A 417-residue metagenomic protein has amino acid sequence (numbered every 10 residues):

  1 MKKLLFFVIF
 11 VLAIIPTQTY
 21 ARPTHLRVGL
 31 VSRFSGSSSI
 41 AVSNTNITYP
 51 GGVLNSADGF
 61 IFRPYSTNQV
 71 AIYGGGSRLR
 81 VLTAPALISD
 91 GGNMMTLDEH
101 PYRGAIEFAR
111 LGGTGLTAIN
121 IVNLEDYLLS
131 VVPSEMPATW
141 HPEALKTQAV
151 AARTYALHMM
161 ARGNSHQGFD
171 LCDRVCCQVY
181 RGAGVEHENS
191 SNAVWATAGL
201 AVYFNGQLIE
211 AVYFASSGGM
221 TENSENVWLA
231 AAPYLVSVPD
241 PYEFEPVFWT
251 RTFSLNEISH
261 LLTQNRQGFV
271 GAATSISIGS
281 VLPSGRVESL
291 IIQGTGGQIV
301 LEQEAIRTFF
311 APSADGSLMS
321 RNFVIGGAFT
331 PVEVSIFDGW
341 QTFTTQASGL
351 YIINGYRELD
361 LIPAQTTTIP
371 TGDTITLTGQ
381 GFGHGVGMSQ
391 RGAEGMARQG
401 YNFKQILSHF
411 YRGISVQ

Functional and structural regions predicted by a protein language model:
K2-Q417: Conserved, single-site charged/polar hotspot
